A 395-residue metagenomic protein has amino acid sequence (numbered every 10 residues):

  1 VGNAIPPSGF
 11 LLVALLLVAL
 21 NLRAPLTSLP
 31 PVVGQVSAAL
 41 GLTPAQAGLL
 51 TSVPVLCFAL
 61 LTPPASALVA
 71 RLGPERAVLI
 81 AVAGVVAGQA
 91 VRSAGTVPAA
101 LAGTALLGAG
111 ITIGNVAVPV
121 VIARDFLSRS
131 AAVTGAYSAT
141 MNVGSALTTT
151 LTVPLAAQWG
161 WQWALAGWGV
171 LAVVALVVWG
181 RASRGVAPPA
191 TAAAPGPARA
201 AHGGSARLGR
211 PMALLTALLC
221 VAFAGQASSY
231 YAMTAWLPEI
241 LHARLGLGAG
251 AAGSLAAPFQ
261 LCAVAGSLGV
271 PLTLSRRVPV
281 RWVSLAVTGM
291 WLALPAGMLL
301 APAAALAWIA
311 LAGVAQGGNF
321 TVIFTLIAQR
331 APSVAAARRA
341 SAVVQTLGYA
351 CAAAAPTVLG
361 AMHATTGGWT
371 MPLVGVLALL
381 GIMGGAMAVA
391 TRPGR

Functional and structural regions predicted by a protein language model:
T27, V55-P63, S145-A146, Q260-V264 (+2 more regions): Residue-level signature of mid-helix packing/kink "hotspots" within the transmembrane helices of 12-pass Major
P30, L214-A257, V264: Extracytoplasmic gate region of multi-pass secondary transporters
L60-T96: Conserved MFS/SLC helix-loop-helix module at the cytosolic interface between two early adjacent transmembrane helices
L61-G73, G266-P279: Helix-to-loop junctions at the C-terminal end of transmembrane segments in multipass secondary transporters
V97, S128-R129, A136-G185: Helix-loop-helix hairpin linking two adjacent transmembrane segments in secondary transporters
A105-A139: Cytoplasmic helix-loop-helix junction between adjacent transmembrane helices in 12-TM secondary transporters
P279-I323: C-terminal transmembrane helical hairpin of 12-TM major facilitator-type secondary transporters
V334-W369, V376: A late C-terminal transmembrane helix in Major Facilitator Superfamily
